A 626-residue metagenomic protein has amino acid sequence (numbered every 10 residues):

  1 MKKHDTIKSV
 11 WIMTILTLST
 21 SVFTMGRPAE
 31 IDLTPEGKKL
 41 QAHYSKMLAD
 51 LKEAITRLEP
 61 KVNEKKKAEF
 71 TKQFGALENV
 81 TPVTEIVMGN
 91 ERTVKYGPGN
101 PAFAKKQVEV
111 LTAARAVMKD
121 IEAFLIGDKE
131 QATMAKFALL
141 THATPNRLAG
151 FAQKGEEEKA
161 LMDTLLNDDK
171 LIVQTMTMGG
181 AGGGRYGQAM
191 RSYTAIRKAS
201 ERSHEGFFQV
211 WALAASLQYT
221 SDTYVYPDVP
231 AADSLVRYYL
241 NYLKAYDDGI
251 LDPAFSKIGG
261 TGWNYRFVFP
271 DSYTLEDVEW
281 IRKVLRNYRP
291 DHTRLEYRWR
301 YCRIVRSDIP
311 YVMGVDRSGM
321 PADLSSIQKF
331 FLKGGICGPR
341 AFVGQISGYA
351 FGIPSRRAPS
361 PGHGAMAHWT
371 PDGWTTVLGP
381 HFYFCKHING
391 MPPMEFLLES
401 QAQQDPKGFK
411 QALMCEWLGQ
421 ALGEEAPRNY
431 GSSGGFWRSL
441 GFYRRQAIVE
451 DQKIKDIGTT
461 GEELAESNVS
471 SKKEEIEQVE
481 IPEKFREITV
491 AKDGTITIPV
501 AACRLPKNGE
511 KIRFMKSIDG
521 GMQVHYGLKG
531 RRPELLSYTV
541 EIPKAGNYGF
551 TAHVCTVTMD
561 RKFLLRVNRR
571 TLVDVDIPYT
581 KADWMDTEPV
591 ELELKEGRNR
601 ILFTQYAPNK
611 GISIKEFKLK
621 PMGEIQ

Functional and structural regions predicted by a protein language model:
K2-I12: Bacterial N-terminal signal peptides that target proteins for export
W11-S21: Bacterial N-terminal signal peptides
T24-P28: Boundary at the C-terminal end of the N-terminal hydrophobic targeting segment
A29-V210: Non-catalytic protein-protein interaction scaffold segments in large eukaryotic complex-forming proteins
Q107, T141-A149, G155-F330: Secondary-structure boundary elements
P321-Q328, K333, G338-E425: Hydrophobic/aromatic-rich core segments of domains that either
E395-P506: Long, compositionally biased intrinsically disordered regions
V469-Q626: Extracytoplasmic
